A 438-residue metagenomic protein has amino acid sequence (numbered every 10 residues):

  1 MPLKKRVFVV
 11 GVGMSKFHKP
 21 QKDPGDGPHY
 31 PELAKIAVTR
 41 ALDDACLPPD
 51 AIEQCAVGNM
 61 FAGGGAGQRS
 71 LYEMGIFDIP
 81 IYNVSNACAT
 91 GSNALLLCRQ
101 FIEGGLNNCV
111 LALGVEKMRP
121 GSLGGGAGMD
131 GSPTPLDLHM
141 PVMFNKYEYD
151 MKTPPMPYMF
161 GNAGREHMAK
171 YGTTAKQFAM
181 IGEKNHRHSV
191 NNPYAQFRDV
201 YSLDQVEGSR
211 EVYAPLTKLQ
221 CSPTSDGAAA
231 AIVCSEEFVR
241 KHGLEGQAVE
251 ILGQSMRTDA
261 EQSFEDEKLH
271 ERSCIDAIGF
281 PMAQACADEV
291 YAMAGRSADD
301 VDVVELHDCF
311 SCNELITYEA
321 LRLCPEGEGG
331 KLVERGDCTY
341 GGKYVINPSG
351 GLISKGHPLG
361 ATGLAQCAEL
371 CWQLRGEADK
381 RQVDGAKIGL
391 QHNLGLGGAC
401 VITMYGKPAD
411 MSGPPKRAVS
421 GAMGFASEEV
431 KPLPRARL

Functional and structural regions predicted by a protein language model:
M1-A89, A163, H167-A175, Q196-Q205 (+5 more regions): Conserved active-site "lid/cap" helical segment
M1-P31, P141, K146-Y147, A179-M180 (+7 more regions): Condensing-enzyme catalytic core mediating Claisen C-C bond formation in acyl metabolism
P20-K22, G121-A127, V190-Y194, L244 (+4 more regions): Short acidic, glycine/serine/threonine-rich loops at helix termini
P49-G58, P80-N86, V110-V115, K176-E183 (+5 more regions): Beta-strand segments within the central parallel beta-sheet cores of soluble alpha/beta enzyme folds
N59-L113, K117-L123, A127-M159, F197-P223 (+3 more regions): Conserved catalytic cysteine-centered active-site region of acyl-thioester-dependent Claisen-condensing enzymes
A62-L71, E261-K268, D308-K331, G342 (+2 more regions): Short glycine/threonine-rich loop-to-helix capping motif typified by GTGT followed within a few residues by an Asp-Pro
S85-E116, P157-N191, A231-E237, P358-A378: Active-site-proximal alpha-helical scaffold in enzymes
F144-A195, E305, S354, M423-R437: Conserved thiamine diphosphate
